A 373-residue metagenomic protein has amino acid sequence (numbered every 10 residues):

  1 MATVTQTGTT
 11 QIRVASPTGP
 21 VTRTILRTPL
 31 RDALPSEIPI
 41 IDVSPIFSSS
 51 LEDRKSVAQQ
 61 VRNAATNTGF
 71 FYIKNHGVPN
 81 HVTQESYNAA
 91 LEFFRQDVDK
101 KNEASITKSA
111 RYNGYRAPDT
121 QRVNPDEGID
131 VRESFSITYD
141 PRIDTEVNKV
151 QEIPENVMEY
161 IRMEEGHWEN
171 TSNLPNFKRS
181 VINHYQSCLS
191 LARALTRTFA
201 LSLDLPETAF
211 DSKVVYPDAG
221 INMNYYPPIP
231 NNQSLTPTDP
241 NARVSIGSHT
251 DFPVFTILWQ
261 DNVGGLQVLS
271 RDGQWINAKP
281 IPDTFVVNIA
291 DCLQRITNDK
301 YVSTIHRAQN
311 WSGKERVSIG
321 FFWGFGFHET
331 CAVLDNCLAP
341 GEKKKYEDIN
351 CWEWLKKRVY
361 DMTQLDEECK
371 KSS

Functional and structural regions predicted by a protein language model:
A2-S373: Peripheral, non-catalytic segments flanking oxidoreductase cores
